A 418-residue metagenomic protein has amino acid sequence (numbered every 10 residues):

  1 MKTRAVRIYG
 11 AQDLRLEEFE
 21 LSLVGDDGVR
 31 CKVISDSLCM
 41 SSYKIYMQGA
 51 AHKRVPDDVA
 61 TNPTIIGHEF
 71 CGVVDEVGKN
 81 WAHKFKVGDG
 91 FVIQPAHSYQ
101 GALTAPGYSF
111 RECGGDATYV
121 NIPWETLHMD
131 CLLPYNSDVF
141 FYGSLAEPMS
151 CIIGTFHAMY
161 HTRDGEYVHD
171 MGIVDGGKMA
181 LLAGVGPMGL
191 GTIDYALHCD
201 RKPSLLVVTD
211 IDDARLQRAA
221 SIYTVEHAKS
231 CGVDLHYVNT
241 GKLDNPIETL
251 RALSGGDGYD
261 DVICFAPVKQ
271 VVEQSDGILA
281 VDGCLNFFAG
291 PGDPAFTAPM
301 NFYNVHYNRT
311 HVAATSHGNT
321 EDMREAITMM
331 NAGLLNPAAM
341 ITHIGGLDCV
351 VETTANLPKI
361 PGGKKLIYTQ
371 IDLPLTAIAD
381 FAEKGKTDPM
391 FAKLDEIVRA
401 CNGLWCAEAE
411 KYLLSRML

Functional and structural regions predicted by a protein language model:
S22-D36, A51-Q100, G114: Glycine-rich beta-strand-centered segment in the early N-terminal region that forms part of a ligand/cofactor-binding
D57, H97-G177: NAD(P)H dinucleotide-binding glycine-rich loop of Rossmann-like/cofactor-binding domains, especially the beta1-alpha1
P148, G184-G186: Glycine-rich Rossmann-fold phosphate-binding loop(s) that bind the pyrophosphate of adenine dinucleotide cofactors
R163, D244-T249, D257, Q270-G277 (+1 more regions): C-terminal hydrophobic helical "lid"/dimerization subdomain of Rossmann-like NAD(P)H-dependent oxidoreductases
G176-G177, L182, I193, L197-V271: Adenosine-nucleotide cofactor-binding segment
G189-L190: N-terminal Rossmann-fold NAD(P) dinucleotide-binding loop
D261-V268, G277-F296: ADP-ribose/adenylate-binding Rossmann-like module
E273, A289-R309: Rossmann-fold NAD(P)-binding glycine/threonine-rich loop
